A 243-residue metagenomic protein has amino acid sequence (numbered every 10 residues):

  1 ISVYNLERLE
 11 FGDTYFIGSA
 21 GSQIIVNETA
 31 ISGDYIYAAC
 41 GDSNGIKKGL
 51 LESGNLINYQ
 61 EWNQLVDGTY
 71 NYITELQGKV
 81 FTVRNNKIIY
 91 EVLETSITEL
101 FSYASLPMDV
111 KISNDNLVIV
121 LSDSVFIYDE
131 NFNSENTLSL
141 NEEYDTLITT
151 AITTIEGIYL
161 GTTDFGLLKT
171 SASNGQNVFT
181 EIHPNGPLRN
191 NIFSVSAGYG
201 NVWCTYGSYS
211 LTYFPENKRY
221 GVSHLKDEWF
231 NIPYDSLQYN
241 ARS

Functional and structural regions predicted by a protein language model:
I1-S243: Carboxylate-rich, polar loop motifs that coordinate divalent cations or form catalytic acidic clusters
